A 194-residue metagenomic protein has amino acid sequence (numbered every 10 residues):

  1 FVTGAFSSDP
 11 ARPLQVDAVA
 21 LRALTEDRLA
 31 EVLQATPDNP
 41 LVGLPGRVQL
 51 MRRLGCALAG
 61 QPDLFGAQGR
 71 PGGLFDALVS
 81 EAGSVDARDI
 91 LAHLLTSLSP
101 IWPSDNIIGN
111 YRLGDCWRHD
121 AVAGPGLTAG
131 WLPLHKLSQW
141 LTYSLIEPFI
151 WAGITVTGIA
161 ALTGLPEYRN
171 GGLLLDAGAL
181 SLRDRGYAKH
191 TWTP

Functional and structural regions predicted by a protein language model:
F1-E147, W151-I154, I159-G186, P194: Extended, well-ordered protein cores
